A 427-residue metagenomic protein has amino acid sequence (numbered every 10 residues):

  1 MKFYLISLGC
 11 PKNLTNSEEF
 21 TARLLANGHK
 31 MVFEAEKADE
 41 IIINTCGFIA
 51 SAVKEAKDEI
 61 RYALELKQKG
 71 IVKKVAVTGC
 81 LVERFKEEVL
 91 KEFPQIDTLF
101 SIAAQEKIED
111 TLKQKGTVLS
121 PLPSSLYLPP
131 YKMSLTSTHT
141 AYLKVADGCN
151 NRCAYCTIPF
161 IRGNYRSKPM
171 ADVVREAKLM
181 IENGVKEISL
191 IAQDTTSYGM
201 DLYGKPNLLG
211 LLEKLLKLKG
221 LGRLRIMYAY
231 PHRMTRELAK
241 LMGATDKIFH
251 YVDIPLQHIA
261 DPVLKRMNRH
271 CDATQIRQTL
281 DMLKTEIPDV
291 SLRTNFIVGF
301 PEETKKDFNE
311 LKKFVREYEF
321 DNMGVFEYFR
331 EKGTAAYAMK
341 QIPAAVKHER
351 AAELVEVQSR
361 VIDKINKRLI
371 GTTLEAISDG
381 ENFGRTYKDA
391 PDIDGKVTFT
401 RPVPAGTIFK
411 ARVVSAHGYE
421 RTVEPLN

Functional and structural regions predicted by a protein language model:
M1-Y198, E237-K240, I248, V252 (+5 more regions): Proteins enriched for Cys/Gly/acidic motifs involved in redox and nucleic-acid/cofactor modification
G47-A52, V185-G210, K214, L218 (+3 more regions): Conserved glycine-rich "GG(E/T)P / GGGxP" loop and the immediately following alpha-helix in the radical SAM core
D194-Y198, G222, P231-M234, K247-H250 (+3 more regions): Conserved radical SAM core fold
K205-R223, I276-I287, E353-L354: Alpha-helix-loop-beta-strand connector modules within alpha/beta enzyme cores
E303, E317-F320: Contiguous mid-protein beta-loop-alpha structural module that forms a pocket-lining wall or clamp of enzyme active
R330, A338-N427: Terminal RNA-binding accessory module
